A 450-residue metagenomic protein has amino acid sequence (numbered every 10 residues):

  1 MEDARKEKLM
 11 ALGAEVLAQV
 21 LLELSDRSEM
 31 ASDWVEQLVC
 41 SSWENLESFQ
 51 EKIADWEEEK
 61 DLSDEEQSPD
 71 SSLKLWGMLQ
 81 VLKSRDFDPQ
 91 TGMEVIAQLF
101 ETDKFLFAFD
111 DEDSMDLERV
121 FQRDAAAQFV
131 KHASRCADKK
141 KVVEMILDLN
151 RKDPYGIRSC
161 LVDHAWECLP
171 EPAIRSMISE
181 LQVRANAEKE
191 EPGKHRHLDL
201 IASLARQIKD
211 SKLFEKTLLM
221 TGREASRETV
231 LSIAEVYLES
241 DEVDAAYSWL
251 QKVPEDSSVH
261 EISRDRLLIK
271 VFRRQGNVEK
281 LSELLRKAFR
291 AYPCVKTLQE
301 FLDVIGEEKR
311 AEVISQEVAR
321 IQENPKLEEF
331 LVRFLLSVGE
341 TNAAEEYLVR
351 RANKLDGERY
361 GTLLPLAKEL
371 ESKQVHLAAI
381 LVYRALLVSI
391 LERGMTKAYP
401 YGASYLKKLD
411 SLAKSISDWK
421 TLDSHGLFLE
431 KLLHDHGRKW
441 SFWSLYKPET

Functional and structural regions predicted by a protein language model:
M1-T450: Eukaryote-biased, non-catalytic alpha-solenoid scaffold regions
